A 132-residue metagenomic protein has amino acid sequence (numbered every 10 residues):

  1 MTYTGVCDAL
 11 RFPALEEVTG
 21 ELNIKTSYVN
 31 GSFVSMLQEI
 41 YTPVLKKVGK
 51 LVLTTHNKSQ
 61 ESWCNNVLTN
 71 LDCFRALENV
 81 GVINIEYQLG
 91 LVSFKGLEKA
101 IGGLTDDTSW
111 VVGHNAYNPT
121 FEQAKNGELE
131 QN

Functional and structural regions predicted by a protein language model:
M1-N132: Concave beta-strand-loop units of leucine-rich repeat
